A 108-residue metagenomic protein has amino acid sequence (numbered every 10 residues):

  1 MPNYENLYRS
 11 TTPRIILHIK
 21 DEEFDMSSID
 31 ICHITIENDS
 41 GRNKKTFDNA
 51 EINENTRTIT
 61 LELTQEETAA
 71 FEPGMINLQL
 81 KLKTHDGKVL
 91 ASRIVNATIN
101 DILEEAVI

Functional and structural regions predicted by a protein language model:
M1-I108: Contiguous segments within soluble domain cores/interaction surfaces
